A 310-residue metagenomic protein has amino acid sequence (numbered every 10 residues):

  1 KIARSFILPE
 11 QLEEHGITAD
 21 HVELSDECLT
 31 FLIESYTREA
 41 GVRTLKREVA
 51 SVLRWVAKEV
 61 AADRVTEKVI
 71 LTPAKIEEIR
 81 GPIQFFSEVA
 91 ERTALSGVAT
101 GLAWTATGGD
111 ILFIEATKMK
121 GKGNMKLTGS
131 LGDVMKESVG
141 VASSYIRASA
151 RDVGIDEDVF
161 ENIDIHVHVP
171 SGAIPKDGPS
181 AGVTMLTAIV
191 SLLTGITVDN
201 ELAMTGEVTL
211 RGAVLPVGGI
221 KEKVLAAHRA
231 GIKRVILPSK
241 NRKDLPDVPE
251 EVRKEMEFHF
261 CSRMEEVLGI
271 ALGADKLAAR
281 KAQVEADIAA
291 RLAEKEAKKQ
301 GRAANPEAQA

Functional and structural regions predicted by a protein language model:
K1-A50, W55-V69, S149-D158, G195-E201: Conserved C-terminal "switch" segment of AAA+ ATPases
V22, E27, F31, S87-A90 (+3 more regions): P-loop NTPase nucleotide-binding/switch module
S25, T72, P249: Residue-level signal for threonine
L53-A106: Extended amphipathic alpha-helical scaffolds
K68, L95-T100, G108-A310: Peripheral, non-AAA+ core regions of ATP-driven protein-machinery
